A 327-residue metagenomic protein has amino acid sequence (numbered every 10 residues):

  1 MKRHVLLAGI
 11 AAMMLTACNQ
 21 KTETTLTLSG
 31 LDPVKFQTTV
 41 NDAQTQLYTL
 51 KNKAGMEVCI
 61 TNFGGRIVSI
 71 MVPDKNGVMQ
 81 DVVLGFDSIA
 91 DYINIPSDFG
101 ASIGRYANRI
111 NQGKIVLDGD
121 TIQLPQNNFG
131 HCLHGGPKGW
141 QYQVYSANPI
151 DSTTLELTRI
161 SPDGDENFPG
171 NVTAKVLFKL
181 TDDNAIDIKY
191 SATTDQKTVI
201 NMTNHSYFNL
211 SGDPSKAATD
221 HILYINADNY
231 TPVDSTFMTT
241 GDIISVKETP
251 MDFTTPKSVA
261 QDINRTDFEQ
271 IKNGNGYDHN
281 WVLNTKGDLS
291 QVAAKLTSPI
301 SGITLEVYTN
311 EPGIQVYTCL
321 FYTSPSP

Functional and structural regions predicted by a protein language model:
V5-M13: Sec-dependent N-terminal signal peptides
T16-A17: C-terminal motif of bacterial Sec signal peptides marking the signal peptidase cleavage site
L26-G30, V34-Q44, K51, T121 (+1 more regions): Extended, loop-rich substrate-binding clefts of extracytoplasmic carbohydrate-active enzymes
Q37-Q80, F86, Q112-I122: Beta-strand-rich N-terminal accessory domains
K51-N52, M56-N62, I160-S215: Acidic, contiguous internal or C-terminal segments within carbohydrate-active enzymes that form a structured patch used
V78-W140, I222-L223, M238-S245, P250-F253: Active-site loop/turn microenvironments that scaffold catalytic and metal-binding pockets
P214-P299: Active-site/ligand-binding surface loops and adjacent short beta/alpha elements that line catalytic pockets across
Y322-P327: Conserved small/polar residues in nucleotide/adenosyl-binding loops
